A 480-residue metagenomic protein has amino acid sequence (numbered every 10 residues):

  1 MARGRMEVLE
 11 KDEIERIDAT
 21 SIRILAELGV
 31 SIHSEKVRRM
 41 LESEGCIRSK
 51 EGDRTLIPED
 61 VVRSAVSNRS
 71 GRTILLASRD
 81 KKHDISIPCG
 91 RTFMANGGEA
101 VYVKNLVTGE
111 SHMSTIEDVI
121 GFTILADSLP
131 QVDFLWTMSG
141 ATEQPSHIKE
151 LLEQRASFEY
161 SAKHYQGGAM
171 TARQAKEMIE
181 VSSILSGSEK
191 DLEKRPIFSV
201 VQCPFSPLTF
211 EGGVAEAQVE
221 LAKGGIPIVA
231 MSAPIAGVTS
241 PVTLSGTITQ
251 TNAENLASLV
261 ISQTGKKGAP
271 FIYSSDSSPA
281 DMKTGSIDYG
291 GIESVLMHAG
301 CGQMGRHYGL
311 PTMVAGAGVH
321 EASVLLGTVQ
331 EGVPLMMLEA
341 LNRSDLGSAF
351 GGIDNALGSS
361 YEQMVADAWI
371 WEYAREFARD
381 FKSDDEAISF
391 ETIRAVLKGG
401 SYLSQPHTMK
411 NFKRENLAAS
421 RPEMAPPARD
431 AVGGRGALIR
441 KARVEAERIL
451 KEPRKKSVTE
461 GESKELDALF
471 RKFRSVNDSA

Functional and structural regions predicted by a protein language model:
A2-M6, T284-Y289, A317-V324, G351-Q363: Short beta-alpha connecting loops at secondary-structure transitions that line or flank enzyme active sites
G4-T20, L28-M40, E362-A480: Catalytic-core signal marking the mid-to-C-terminal active-site face
L9-I17, G29-S43, S49-E51, P88-A95 (+2 more regions): N-terminal glycine-rich anion-binding loops that anchor highly charged ligand groups
I17-T20, I24-S31, E44, A65-R72 (+14 more regions): Change "in soluble alpha/beta enzymes" to "in soluble alpha/beta proteins
S31-R38, E51-G52, D133, L192-K194 (+7 more regions): Flexible, glycine/charged-enriched surface loops at secondary-structure junctions
K36-R39, S43-E110: Glycine-rich, N-terminal phosphate-binding loop and its surrounding beta-alpha-beta segment
M113-L341, D345: Helix-rich catalytic cores of soluble enzyme domains
M313, L338-D354, M364, E376 (+1 more regions): Structured mid-domain segments that build the active-site/substrate or prosthetic-cofactor binding neighborhood
